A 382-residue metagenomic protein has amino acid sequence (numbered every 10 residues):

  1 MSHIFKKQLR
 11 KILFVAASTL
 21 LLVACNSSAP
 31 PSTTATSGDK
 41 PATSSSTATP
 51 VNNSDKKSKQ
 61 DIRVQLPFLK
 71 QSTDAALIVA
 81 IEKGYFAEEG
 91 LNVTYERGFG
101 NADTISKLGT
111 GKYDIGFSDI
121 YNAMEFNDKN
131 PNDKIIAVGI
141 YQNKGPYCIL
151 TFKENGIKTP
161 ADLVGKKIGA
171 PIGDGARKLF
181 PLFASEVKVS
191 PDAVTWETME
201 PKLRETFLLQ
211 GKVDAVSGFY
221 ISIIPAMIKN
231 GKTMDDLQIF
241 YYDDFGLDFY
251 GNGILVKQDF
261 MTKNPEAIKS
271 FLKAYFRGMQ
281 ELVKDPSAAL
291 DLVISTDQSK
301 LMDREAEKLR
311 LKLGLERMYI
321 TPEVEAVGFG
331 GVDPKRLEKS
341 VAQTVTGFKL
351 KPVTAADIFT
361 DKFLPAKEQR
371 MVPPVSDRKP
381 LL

Functional and structural regions predicted by a protein language model:
S2-L13: Bacterial N-terminal signal peptides that target proteins for export
V15-A17: Sec-dependent N-terminal signal peptides
L21-A24: C-terminal motif of bacterial Sec signal peptides marking the signal peptidase cleavage site
N26-A29: Bacterial signal peptide processing site
G38-P41, A48-E200, E205-Q210, D214-I221 (+2 more regions): Short, glycine-/small- and polar/acidic-enriched structural segments that line small-molecule recognition paths
N122, L203-T206, K212-M302: Pocket-lining segment of extracytoplasmic ligand-binding domains
K263-K349: Secondary-structure end/capping motifs
P334-L382: Conserved C-terminal helix/tail region of periplasmic/extracytoplasmic solute-binding proteins
